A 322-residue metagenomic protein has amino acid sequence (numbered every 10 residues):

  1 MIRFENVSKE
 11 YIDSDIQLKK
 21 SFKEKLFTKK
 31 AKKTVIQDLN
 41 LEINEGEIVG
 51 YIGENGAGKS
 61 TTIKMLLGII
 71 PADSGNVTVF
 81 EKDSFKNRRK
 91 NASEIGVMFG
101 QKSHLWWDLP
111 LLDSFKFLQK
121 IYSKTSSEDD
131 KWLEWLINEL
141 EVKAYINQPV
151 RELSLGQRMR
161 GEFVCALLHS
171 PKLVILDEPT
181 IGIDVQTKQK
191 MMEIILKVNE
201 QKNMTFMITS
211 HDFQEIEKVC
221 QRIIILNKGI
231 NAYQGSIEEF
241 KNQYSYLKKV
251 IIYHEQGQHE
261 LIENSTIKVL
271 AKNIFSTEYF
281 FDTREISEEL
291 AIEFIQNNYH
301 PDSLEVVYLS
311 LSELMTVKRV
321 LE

Functional and structural regions predicted by a protein language model:
L18-K25, K116, K120, E128-Y145: Conserved ABC ATPase "signature" region
G75-K86, K90-A92: Conserved ABC transporter NBD signature motif
P149-L153: Conserved ABC ATPase signature
V174-D177: Catalytic Walker B motif of ABC-type/P-loop ATPase nucleotide-binding domains
I194-F280: ABC transporter nucleotide-binding domain
T283-E322: C-terminal coupling/interaction segments
